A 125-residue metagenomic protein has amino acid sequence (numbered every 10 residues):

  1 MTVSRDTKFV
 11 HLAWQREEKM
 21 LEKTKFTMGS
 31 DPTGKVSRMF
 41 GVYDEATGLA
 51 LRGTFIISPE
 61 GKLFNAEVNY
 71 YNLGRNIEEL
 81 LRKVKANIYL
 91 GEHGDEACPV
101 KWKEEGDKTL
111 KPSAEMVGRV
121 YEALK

Functional and structural regions predicted by a protein language model:
M1-K125: Chalcogenol-based redox active-site neighborhoods
